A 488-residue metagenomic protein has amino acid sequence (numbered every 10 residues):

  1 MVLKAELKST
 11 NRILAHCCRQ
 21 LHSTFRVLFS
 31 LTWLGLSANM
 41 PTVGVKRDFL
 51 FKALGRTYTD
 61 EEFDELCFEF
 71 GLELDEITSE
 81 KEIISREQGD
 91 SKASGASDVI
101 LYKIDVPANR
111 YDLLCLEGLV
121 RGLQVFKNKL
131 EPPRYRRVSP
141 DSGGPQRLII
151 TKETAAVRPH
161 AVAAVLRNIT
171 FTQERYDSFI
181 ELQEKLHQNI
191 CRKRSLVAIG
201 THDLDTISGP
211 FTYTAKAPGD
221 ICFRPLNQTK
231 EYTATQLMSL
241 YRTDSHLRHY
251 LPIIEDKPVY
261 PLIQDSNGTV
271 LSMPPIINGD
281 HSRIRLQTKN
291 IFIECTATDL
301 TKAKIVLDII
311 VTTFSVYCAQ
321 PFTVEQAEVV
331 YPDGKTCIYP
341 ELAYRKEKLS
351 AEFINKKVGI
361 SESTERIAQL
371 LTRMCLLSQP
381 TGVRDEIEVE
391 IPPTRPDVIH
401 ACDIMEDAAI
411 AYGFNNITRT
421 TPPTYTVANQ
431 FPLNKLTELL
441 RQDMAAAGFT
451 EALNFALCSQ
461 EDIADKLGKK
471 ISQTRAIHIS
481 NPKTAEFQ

Functional and structural regions predicted by a protein language model:
C17-C18: Cysteine-centered motifs
P41-R47, F51-L54, Y58, E62-I84 (+6 more regions): Extended, well-folded interaction surfaces typified by the phenylalanyl-tRNA synthetase beta subunit core
Y111-C115, T172-S178, L300-I305, E365: Short, conserved charged micro-motifs
V162-A164, N168-I169, R175-E294, I305-D308 (+2 more regions): Prokaryote-biased recognition of long, low-complexity C-terminal linker/tail segments that are poorly structured
D308-Q326: Acidic-enriched catalytic cores of C-N bond-cleaving enzymes acting on peptides and small amides
Q320-F353: Terminal amphipathic helices with adjacent charged low-complexity linkers/tails
